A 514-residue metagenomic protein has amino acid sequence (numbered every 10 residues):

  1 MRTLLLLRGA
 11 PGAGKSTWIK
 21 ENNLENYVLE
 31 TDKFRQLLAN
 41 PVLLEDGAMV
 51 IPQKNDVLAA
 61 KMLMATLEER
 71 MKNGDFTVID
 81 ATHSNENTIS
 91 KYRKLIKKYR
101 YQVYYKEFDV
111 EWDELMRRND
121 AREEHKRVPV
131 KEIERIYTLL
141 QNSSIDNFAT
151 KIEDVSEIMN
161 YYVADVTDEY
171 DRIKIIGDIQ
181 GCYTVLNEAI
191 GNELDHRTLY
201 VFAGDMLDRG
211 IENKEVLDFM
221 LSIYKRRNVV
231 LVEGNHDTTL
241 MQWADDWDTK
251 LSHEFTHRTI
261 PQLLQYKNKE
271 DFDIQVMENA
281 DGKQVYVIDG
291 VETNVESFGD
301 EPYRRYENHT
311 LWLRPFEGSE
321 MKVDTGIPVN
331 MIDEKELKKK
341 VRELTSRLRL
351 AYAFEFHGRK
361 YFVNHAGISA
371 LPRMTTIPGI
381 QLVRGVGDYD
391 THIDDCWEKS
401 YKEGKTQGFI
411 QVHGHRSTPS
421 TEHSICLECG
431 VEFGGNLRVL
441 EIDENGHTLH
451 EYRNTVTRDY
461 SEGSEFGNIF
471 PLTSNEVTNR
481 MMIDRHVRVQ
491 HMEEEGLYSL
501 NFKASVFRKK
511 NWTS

Functional and structural regions predicted by a protein language model:
A10-P11: The conserved Walker
G14: Conserved glycine(s) of the Walker
T17-D75: Conserved substrate/cofactor phosphate-moiety recognition/catalytic segment in nucleotide-dependent phosphotransferases
Y99-M116: Conserved phosphate-donor/acceptor-positioning beta-strand/loop module used by diverse small-molecule
W112-Y162: Conserved GTP-binding G-domain of TRAFAC-class P-loop NTPases and closely related GTPase folds
D154-F219: N-terminal active-site segment of His-dependent metallophosphoesterases
G210-L217, L221-Y352, I377, R384 (+1 more regions): Active-site neighborhood of divalent metal-dependent phosphoester bond hydrolases
T391-T455: Conserved beta-sheet core of the metallophosphoesterase superfamily
